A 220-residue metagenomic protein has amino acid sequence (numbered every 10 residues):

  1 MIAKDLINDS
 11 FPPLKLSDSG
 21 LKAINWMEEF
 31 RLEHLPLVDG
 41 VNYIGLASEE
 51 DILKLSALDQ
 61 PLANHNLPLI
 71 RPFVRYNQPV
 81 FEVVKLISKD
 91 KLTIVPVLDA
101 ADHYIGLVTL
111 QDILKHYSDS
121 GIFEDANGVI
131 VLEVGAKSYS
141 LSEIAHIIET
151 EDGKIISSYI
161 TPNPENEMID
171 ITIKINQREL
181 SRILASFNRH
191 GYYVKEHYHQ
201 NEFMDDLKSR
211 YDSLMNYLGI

Functional and structural regions predicted by a protein language model:
M1-W26, L37-V38, Y43-L46, A57-L86 (+5 more regions): Bateman/CBS regulatory modules and CBS-like beta-alpha motifs in cytosolic regions of diverse proteins
P12, L53-K54, L114: Nucleotide phosphate-binding site architecture
P13, D18-E28, H34, D205-S213 (+1 more regions): Intrinsically disordered, low-complexity terminal regulatory regions
E33, G45-E50, I105-I113: Short hydrophobic beta-strand motif reused across regulatory alpha/beta modules
E33, T93, K154: Short acidic/polar active-site loop segments enriched in Thr and Asp
H116-G121: Short beta-strand/turn micro-motifs at beta-sheet edges
A126-I220: A conserved regulatory-domain signal marking ACT and ACT-like small-molecule sensing domains and adjacent regulatory
